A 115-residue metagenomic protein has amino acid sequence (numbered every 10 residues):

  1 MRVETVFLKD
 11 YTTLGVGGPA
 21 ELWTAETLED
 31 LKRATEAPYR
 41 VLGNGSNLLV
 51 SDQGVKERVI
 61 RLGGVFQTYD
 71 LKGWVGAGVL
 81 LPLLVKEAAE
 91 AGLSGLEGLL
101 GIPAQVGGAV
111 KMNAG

Functional and structural regions predicted by a protein language model:
M1-V110: Anion-binding (especially nucleotide phosphate/pyrophosphate-binding) glycine-rich loop and adjoining beta-alpha core
K111-G115: Short, intrinsically disordered, charge-balanced linker/junction segments flanking boundaries in proteins
